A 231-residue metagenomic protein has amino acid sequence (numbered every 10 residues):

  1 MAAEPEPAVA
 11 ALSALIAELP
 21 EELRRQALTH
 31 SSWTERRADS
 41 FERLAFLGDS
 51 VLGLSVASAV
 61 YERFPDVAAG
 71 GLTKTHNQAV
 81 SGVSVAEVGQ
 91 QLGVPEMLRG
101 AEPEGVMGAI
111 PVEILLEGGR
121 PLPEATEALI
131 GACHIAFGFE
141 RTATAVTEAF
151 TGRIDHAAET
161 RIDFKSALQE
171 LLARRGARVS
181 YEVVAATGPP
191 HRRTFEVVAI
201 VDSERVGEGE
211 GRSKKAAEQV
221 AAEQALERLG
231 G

Functional and structural regions predicted by a protein language model:
M1-G231: Double-stranded RNA-binding/processing signature
